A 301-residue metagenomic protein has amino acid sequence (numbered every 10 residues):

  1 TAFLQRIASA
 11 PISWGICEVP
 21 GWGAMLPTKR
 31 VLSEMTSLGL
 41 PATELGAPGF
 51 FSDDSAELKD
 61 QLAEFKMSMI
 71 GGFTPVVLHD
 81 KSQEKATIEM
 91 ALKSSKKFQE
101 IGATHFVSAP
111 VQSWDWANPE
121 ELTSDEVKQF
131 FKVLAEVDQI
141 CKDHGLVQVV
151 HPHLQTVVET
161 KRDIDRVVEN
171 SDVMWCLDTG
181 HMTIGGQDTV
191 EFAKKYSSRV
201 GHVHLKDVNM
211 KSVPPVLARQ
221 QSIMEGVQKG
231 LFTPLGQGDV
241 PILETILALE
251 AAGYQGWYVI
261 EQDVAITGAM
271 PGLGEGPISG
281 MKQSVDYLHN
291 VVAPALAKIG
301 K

Functional and structural regions predicted by a protein language model:
A2-L4, L32-S37, F51-G71, E89-A103 (+4 more regions): Acidic (Asp/Glu)-rich catalytic clusters
R6-P11, I70-G71, T104-A109, S197-V213 (+1 more regions): Non-cysteine beta-strand/loop elements that form the S-adenosyl-L-methionine
S9, A42-T43, K132-D239, A293-A295 (+1 more regions): Acidic/histidine-rich catalytic cores of soluble enzymes
S9, M35, T43, L62 (+6 more regions): Conserved, mostly hydrophobic/aromatic
I12-W14, G46-P48, T74-H79, V111-S113 (+5 more regions): Active-site beta-loop-alpha junctions enriched in small/polar residues
S13-P27, V77-I88, P119-E126, P234: Active-site mouth loops of central-metabolism enzymes
P41-Q61, W114-N118: Glycine-rich, proline-tolerant flexible connector loops at the mouths of alpha/beta enzymes
E64, K81-C176, I184, G272 (+2 more regions): Active-site acidic/histidine proton-transfer and metal-coordination neighborhood in alpha/beta enzyme cores
